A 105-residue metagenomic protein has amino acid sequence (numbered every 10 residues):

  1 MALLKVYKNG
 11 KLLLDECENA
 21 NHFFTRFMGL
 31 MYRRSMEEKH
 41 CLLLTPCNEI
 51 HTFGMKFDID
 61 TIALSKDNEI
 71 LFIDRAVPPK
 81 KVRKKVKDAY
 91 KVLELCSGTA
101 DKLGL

Functional and structural regions predicted by a protein language model:
M1-L105: Compact, glycine-rich, soluble single-domain proteins
